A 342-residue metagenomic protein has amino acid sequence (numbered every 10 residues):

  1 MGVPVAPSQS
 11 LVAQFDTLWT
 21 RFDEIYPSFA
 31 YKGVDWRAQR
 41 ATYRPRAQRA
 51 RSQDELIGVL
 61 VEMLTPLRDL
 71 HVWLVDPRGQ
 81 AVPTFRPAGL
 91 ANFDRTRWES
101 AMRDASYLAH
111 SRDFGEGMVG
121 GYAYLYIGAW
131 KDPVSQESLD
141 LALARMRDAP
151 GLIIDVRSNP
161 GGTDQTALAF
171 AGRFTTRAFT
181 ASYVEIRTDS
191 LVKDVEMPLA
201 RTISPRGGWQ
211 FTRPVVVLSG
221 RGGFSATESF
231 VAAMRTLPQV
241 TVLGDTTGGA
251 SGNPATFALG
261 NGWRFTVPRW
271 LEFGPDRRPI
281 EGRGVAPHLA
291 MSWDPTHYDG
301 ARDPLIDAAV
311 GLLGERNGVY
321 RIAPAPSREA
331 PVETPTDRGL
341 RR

Functional and structural regions predicted by a protein language model:
M1-I203, P254-A258, R264, L312-R342: Flexible, low-complexity junctional segments that flank or bridge functional domains
S10, R51, E55, G222 (+2 more regions): Catalytic cores of large soluble enzymes that bind and process phosphate-bearing ligands
Q165-R302: Conserved acidic, small-residue-rich alpha-beta core segments centered on
H288-A330: Extracytoplasmic/peripheral linker and loop segments enriched in polar/acidic and small residues with frequent Thr/Pro
